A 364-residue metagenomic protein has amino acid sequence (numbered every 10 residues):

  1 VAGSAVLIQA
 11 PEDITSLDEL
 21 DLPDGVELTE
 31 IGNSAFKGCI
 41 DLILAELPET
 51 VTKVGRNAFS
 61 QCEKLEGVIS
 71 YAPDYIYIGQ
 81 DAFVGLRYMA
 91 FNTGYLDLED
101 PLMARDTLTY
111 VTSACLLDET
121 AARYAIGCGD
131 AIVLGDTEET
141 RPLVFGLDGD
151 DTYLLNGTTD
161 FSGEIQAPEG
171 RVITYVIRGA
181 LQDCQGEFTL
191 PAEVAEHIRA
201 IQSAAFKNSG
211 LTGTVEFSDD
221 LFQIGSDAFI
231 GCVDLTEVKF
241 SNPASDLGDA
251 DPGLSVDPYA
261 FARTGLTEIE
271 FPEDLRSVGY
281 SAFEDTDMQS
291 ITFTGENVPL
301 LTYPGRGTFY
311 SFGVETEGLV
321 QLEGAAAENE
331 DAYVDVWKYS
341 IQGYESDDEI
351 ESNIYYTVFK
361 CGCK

Functional and structural regions predicted by a protein language model:
V1-G3, I8-E30, I40-K53, E63-Y77 (+12 more regions): Structural signature of tandem-repeat unit edges
A104-R105, R199, D285, S311 (+2 more regions): Surface-exposed interfaces of beta-sheet-rich extracellular modules
T137, F161, A327-E330, V334-Y355: Surface-exposed intrinsically disordered loops and tails
G305: Short helices/loops that flank or line small-molecule/ion binding pockets
